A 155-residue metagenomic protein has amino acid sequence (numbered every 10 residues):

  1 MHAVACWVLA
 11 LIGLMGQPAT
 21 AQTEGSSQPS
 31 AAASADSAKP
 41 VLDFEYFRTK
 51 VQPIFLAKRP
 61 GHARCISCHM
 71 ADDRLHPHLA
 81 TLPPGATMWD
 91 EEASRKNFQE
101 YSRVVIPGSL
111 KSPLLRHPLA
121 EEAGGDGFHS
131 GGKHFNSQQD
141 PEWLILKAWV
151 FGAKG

Functional and structural regions predicted by a protein language model:
A3-M15: Bacterial N-terminal signal peptides
A19-G155: Aromatic- and Gly/Pro-enriched helix-to-coil junctions and flexible linker segments
